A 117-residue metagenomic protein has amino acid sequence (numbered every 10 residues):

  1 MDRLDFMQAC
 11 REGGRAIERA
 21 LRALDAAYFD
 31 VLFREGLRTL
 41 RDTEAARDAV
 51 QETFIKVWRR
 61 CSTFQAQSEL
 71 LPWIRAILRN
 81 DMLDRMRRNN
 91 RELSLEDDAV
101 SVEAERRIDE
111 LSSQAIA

Functional and structural regions predicted by a protein language model:
M1-F6, D84, R91-A117: Internal acidic/polar
M1-V31, R38: N-terminal module of bacterial RNA polymerase sigma factors
R3, D25, F33, T43-R60: Conserved RNAP core-binding helix
G14, R38-R41, E52-E69, R88-N90: Sigma70-family region 2
L21-F29, R75, S113, A117: Amphipathic, non-transmembrane alpha-helical scaffold segments
D48-I55, S68-N80: Structural recognition of an alpha-helix C-terminal capping motif at a helix-to-coil junction
R59-A66, A76-E96, D109-E110: Arg/Lys-rich amphipathic alpha helix in sigma70-family domain 2
